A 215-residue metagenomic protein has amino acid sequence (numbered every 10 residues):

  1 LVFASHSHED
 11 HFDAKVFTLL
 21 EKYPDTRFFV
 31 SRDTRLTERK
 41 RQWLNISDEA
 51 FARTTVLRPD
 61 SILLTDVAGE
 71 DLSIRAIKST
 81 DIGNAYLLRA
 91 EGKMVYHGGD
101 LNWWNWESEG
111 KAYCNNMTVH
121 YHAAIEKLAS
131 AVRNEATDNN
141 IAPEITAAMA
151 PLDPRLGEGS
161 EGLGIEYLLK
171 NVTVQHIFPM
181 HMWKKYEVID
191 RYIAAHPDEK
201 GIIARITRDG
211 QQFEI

Functional and structural regions predicted by a protein language model:
L1, R53-P143, D209-I215: Core dinuclear metal-dependent hydrolase active-site scaffold
L1-T34, A136-M149: Active-site metal-binding motif and surrounding structural segment of the metallo-beta-lactamase
H6, I74, D100, A148 (+1 more regions): Divalent metal-coordination and catalytic microenvironments
H6-S7, D33-T34, S79, G99-W103 (+2 more regions): Active-site metal-binding loops of divalent metal-dependent hydrolases
A14-E21, A85, I125, A129 (+3 more regions): Short amphipathic alpha-helical segments and helix-helix/interface helices
D25, D138-A150, P154-R155, E161-M182: Proline-aspartate-enriched helix->loop->beta-strand connector
S31-T37, R58-S61: Short, polar loop motifs at secondary-structure junctions
Q42-A68, S160-I215: Binuclear metal-ion centers of metallo-dependent hydrolases, dominated by the metallo-beta-lactamase
